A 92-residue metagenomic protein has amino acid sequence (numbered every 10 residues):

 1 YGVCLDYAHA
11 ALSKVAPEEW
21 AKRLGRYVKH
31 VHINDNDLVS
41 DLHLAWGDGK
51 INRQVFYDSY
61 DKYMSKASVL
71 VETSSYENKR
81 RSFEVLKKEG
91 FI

Functional and structural regions predicted by a protein language model:
Y1-L5, A10-I92: Histidine-acidic metal/acid-base catalytic patches
